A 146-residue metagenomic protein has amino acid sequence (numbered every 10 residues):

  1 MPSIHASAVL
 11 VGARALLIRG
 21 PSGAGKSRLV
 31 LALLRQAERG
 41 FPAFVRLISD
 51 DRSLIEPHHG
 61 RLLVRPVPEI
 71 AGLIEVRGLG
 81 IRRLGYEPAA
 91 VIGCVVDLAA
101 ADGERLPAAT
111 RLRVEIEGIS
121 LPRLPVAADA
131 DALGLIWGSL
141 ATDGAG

Functional and structural regions predicted by a protein language model:
M1-R19: Extreme N-terminal, non-catalytic leader segments that precede Walker-type/kinase nucleotide-binding cores
R14-L16, I70, I119: Short acidic/polar mixed-charge low-complexity motifs
R14-R39: Glycine-rich phosphate-binding P-loop
L17, R46-I48, P125: Short, conserved beta-strand segments within well-ordered enzyme catalytic domains that often line or immediately flank
E38-D97: Conserved nucleotide-sensing/catalytic segment adjacent to the nucleotide-binding pocket in NTP-handling enzymes
P88-G146: Conserved NTP phosphate-binding and transfer environment spanning the P-loop NTPase/kinase superfamily
